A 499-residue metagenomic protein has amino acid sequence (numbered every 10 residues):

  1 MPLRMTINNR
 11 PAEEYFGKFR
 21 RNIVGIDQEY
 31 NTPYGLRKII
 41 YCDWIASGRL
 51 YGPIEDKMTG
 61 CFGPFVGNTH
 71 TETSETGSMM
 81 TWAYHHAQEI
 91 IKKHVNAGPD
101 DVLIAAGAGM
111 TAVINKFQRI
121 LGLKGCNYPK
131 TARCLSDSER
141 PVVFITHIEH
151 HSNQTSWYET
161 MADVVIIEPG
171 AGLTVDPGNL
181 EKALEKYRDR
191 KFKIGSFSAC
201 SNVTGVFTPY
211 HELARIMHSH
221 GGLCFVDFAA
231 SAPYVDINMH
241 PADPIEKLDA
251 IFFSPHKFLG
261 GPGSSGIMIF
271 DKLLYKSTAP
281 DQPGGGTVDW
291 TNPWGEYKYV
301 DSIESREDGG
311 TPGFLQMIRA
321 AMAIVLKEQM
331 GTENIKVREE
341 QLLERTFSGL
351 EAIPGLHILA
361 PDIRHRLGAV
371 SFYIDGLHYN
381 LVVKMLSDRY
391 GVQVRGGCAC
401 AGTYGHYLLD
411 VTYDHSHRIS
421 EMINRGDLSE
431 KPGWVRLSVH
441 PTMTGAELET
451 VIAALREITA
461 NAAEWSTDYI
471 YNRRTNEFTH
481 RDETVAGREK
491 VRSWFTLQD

Functional and structural regions predicted by a protein language model:
M1-D499: Pyridoxal 5′-phosphate
